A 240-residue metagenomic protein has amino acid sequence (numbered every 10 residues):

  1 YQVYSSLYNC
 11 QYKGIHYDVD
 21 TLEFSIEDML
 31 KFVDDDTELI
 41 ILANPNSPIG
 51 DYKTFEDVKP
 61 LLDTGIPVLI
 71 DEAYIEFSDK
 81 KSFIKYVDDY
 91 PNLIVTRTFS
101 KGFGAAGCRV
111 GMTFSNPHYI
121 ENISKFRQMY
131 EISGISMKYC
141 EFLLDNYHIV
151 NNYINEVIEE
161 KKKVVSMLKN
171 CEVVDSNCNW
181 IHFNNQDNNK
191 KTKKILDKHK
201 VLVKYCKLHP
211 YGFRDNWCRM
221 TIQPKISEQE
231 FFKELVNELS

Functional and structural regions predicted by a protein language model:
Y1-C10, Y130: Substrate-binding/gating loop at the entrance of the active-site cleft, primarily in PLP-dependent aminotransferase-like
Q11-D20: Short beta-strand->loop structural element characteristic of the AMP-binding/adenylate-forming
D20-S78: Active-site phosphate-binding strand-loop segment of PLP-dependent enzymes
E56, K198, Y211-S240: PLP-dependent enzyme catalytic core of the Aspartate aminotransferase-like
I66, N92-L93, V201: Short, conserved active-site loop motifs that form the nucleotide-linked donor/cofactor pocket
N92-M167, C171-V174: PLP-dependent aminotransferase class I/II
I158, N170-K200, C218, I222: Conserved PLP-binding catalytic core of the aspartate aminotransferase-like
